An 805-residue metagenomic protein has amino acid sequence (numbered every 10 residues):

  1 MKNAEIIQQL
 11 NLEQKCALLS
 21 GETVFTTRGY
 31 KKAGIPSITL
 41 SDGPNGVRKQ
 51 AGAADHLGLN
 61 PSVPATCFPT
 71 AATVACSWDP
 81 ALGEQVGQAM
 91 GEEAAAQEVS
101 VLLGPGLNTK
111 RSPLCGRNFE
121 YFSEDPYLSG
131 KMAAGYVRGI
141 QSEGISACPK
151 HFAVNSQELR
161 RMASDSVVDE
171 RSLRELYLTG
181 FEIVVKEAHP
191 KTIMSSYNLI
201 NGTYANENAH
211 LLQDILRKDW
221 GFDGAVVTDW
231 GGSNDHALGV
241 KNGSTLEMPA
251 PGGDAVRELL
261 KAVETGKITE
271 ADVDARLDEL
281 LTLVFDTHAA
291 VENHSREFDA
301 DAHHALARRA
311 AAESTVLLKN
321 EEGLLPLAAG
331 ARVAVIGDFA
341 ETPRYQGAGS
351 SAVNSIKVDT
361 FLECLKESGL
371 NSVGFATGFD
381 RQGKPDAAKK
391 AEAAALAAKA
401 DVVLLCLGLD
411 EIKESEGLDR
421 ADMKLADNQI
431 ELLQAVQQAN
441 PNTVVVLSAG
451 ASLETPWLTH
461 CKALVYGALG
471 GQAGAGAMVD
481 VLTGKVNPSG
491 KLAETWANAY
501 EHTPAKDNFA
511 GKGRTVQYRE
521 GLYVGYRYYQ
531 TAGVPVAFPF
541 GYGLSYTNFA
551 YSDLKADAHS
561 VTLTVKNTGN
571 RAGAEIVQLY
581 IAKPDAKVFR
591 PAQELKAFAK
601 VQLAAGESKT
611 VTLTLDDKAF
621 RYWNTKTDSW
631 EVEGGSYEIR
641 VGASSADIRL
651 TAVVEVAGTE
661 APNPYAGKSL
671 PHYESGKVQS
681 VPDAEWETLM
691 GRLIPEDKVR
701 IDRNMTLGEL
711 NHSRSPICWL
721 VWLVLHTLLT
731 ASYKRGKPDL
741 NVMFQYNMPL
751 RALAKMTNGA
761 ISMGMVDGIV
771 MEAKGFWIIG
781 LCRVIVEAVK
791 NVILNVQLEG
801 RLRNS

Functional and structural regions predicted by a protein language model:
M1-Y622, S636-R640, S645, N758-A760 (+4 more regions): Glycoside hydrolase catalytic-domain context in secreted enzymes
D617-P664: Terminal connector regions
A652-W722: Charged, amphipathic alpha-helical linkers/stalks
A661-P662, N711, S715-K790: Long, acidic serine/threonine- and proline-rich intrinsically disordered regions
